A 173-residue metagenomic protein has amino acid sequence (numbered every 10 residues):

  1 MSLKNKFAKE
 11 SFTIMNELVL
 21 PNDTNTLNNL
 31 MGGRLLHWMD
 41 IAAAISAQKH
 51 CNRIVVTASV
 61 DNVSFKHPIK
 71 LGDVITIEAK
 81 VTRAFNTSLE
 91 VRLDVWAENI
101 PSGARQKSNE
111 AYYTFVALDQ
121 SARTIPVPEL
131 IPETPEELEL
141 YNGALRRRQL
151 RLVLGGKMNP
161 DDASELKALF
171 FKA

Functional and structural regions predicted by a protein language model:
S2-M15, K70-V74, T82-A173: HotDog/MaoC-like acyl-thioester-processing domains
L18-D23: A short small-residue
T24-L36, L169-A173: A conserved, well-ordered hydrophobic junction motif at loop->secondary-structure transitions
R34-N52: Active-site helix/loop of acyl-thioester processing domains in fatty-acid/polyketide metabolism, spanning hotdog-fold
